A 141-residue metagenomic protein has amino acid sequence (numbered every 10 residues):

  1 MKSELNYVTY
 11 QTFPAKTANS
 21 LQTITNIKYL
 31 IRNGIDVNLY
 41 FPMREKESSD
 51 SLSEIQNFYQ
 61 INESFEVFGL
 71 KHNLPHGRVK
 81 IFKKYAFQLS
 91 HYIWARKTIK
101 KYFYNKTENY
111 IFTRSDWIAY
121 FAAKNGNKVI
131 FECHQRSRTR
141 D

Functional and structural regions predicted by a protein language model:
M1-I61, K106: N-terminal subdomain of nucleotide-sugar transferases
Y10-T12, S115-D116, C133-R136: Histidine-centered beta-alpha loop that forms part of the nucleotide-sugar donor binding/catalytic region in diverse
T17-A18, S49-D50, Y120-K124, R140-D141: Short glycine-/acidic-enriched loop or helix-start segments at secondary-structure transitions that form or flank
E45, W117-A119: Alpha-helix capping/helix-boundary segments
D50-K80: Conserved nucleotide-sugar phosphate-binding/catalytic loop shared by glycosyltransferases and other
G69-Y110, Y120, K124: An amphipathic, basic-hydrophobic alpha-helix
Y110-F112, A122-R140: Active-site proximal beta-strand in glycosyltransferases
